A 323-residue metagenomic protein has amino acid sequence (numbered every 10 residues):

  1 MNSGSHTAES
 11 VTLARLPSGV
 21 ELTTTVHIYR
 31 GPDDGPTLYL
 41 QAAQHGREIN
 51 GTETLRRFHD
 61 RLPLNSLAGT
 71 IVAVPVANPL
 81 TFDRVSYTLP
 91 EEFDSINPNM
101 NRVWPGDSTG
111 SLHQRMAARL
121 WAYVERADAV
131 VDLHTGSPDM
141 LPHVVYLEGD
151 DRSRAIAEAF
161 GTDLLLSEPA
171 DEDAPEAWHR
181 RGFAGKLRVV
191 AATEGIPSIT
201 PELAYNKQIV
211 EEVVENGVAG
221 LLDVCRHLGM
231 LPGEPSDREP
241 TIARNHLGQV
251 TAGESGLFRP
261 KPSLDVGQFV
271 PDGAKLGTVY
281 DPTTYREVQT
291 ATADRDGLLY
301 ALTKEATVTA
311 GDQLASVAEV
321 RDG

Functional and structural regions predicted by a protein language model:
M1-G323: Structured catalytic-domain cores with a bias toward divalent-metal coordination
